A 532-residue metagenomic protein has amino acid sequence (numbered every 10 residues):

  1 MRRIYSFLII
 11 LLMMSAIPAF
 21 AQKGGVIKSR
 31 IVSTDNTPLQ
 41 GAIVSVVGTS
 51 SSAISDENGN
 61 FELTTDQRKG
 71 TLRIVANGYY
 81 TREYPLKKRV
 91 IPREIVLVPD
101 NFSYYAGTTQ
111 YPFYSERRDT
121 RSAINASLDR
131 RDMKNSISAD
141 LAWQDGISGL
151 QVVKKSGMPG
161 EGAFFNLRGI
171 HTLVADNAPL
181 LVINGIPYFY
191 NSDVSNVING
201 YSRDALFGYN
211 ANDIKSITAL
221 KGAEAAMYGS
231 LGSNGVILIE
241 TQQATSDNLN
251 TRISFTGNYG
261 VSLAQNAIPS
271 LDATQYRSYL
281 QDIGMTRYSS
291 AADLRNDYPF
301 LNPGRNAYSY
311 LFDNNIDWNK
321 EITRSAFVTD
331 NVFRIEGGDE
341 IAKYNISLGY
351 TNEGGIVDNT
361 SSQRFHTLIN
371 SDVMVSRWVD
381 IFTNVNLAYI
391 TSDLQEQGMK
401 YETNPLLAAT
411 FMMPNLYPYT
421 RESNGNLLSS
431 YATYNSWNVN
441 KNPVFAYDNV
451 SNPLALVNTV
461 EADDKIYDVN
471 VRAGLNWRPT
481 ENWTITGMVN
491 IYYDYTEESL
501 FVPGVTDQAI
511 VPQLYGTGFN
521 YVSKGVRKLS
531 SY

Functional and structural regions predicted by a protein language model:
G24-L39: Structural motif
V32-T34, I43-S45, V75-Y79, R89-D132 (+1 more regions): Short, acidic, small-residue-rich periplasmic hinge/interaction motif at the N-terminus of Gram-negative outer-membrane
S50-N60: Short, acidic Ser/Thr/Gly-rich low-complexity loop/linker segments typical of extracellular and cell-surface proteins
F61-T64, I186-K221: Short acidic/polar hinge/loop motifs at secondary-structure boundaries that mediate gating or recognition
R89-P99, P112-R118, A139-A142, A163-R168 (+3 more regions): N-terminal periplasmic accessory domains that precede and gate Gram-negative outer-membrane beta-barrel machines
R117-S136, G146-G149, M158-A163, L173-A175 (+9 more regions): Residues embedded in well-ordered regular secondary structure
G149, F164, D213-S216, A225 (+4 more regions): Transmembrane beta-barrel strand/turn architecture of Gram-negative outer membrane proteins
V197-N199, S270-R277, Q363-H366, G398-L407 (+2 more regions): Flexible, surface-exposed loop regions and adjacent strand-edge segments of Gram-negative outer-membrane beta-barrel
